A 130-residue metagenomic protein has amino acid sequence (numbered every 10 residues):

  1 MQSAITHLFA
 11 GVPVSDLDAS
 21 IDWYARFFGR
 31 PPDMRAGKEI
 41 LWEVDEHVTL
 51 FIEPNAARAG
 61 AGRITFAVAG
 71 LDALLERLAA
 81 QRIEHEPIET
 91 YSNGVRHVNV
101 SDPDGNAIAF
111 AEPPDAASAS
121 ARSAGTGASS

Functional and structural regions predicted by a protein language model:
M1-I21, G62-I64, P114-S130: N-terminal beta-strand motif that seeds the catalytic metal site of vicinal oxygen chelate
Q2-H7, G11-T49: Core segments of cupin and vicinal oxygen chelate
P13-S15, E53-N55, A67: Residue-level recognition of the GNAT/N-acetyltransferase active site
L17, I64-A107, E112-P113: Vicinal oxygen chelate
R30-G62, A107-P114: Conserved short beta-strand elements that form part of the metal-binding/catalytic scaffold of enzyme active sites
K38-E39, Y91-S92, A119: Conserved beta-strand edge residues that scaffold enzyme active sites
V48-T49, S101-D104, G127-S129: Short low-complexity, flexible loop/linker segments enriched in glycine and/or proline with clustered acidic
